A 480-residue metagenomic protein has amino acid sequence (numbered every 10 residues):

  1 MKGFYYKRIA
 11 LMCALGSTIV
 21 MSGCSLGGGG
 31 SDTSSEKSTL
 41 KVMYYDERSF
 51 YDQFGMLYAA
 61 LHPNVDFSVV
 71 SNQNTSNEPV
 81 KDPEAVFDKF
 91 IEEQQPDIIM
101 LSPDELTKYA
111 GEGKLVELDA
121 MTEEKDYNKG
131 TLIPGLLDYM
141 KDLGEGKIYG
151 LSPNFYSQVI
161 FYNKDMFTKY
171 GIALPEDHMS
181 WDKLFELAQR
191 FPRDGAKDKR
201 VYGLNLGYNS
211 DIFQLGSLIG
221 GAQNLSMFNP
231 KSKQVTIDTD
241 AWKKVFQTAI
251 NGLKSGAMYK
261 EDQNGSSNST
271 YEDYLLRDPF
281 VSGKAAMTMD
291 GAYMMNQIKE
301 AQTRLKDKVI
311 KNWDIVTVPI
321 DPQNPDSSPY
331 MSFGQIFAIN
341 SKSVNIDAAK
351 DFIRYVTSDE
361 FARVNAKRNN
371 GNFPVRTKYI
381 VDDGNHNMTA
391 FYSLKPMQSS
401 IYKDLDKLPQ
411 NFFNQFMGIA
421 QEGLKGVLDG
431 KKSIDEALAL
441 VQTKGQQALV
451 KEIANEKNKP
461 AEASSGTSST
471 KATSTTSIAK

Functional and structural regions predicted by a protein language model:
K2-E112, N324, V344-A348, E360-V364 (+3 more regions): Conserved N-terminal structural module of periplasmic/extracytoplasmic solute-binding proteins
E78-P79, P103-S157, D314-T317: Hinge/lid segment of periplasmic solute-binding proteins
F87-F90, P96-D97, D126-D165, K199-N205 (+3 more regions): A structural signal for short loop-to-beta-strand junctions that line the ligand-binding cleft of periplasmic/secreted
D119-L132, E176-D177, G195-A196, Y202-L206 (+3 more regions): Short, solvent-exposed loop/beta-turn-alpha elements that line the ligand-binding surface or hinge of extracytoplasmic
L143-P153, Q158, K183-Q247, L276: Extracytoplasmic/periplasmic solute-binding protein
A188, S232-N268, V318: Glycine-centered hinge/linker elements that transmit conformational signals in sensory and ligand-binding systems
A257, Q302-G371: Extracytoplasmic/periplasmic substrate-recognition and gating elements
M331, P374-V375, Y392-V450: C-terminal capping/gating helix-and-loop segments adjacent to ligand/active sites or protein-protein/ligand interfaces
